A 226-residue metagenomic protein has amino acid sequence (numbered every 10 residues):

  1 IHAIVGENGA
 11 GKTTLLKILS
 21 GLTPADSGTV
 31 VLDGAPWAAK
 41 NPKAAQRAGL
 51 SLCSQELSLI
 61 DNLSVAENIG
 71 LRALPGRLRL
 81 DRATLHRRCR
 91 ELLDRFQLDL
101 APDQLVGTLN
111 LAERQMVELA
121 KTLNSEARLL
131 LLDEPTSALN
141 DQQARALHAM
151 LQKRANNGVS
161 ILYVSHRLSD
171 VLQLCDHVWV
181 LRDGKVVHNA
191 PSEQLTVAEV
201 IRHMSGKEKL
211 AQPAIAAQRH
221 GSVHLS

Functional and structural regions predicted by a protein language model:
I1-S226: Glycine-rich phosphate-binding loops of nucleotide-dependent enzymes
